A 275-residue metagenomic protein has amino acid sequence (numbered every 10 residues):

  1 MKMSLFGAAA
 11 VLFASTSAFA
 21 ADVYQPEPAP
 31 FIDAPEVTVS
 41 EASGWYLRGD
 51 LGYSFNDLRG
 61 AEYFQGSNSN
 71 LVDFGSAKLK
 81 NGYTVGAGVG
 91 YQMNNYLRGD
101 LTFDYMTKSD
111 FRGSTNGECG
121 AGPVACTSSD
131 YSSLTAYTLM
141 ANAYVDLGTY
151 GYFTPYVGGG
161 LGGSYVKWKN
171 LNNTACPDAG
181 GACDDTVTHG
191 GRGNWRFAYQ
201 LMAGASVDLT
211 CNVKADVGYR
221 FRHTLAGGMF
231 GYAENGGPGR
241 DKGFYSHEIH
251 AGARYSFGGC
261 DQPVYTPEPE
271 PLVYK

Functional and structural regions predicted by a protein language model:
K2-A8: Sec-dependent signal peptide recognition, specifically the positively charged N-region followed immediately by
S15-T16: N-terminal signal peptide c-region/cleavage motif recognized by signal peptidases
F19-L47, G60, G258-K275: Outer-membrane beta-barrel biogenesis signature
S40-R48, G82-G86, Y96-R98, A136-M140 (+4 more regions): Outer-membrane beta-barrel architecture
A42, N94, G148-F153, D208-T210 (+1 more regions): Outer-membrane beta-barrel channels and translocator barrels
G49-Y53, A87-Y91, L101-F103, A141-V145 (+4 more regions): Residues on the lipid-exposed face of transmembrane beta-strands in outer-membrane beta-barrel proteins
N56-K80, D104-T138, S164-R196, T224-E248: Extracellular/periplasm-exposed beta-strand and loop segments of Gram-negative cell-envelope proteins, dominated by
K108, T210-K275: Predominantly the C-terminal beta-signal and adjacent terminal strand-loop region of outer-membrane beta-barrel
